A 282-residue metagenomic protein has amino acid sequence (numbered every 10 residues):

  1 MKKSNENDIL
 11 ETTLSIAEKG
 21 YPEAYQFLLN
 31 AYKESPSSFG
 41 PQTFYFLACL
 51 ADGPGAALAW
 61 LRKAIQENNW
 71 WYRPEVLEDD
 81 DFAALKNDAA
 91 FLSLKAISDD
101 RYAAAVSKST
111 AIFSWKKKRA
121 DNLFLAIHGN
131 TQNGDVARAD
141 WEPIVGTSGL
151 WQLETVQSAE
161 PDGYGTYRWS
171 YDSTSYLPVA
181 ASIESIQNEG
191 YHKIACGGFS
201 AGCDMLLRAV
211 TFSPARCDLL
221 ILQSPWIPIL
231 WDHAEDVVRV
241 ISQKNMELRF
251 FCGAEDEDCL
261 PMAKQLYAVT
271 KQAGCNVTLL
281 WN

Functional and structural regions predicted by a protein language model:
K2-I97: Alpha-helical protein-protein interaction scaffolds
S107-D121: Short beta-strand-to-loop junctions in surface cap/lid or active-site-entrance loops
N122-G190: Serine-hydrolase catalytic machinery in alpha/beta-hydrolase-like enzymes
C196-G198, Q223: Short beta-strand immediately N-terminal to the catalytic nucleophile in serine-hydrolase-like folds
G198-L206: Gly/Ala-rich beta-loop-alpha elbow adjacent to hydrolase catalytic centers
R208-F212: Active-site signature of alpha/beta-hydrolase-fold catalytic machinery across serine- and Asp/Cys-nucleophile hydrolases
A215-P228: A conserved short beta-strand
I227-N282: The feature captures the conserved acid-bearing segment of alpha/beta-hydrolase catalytic domains
